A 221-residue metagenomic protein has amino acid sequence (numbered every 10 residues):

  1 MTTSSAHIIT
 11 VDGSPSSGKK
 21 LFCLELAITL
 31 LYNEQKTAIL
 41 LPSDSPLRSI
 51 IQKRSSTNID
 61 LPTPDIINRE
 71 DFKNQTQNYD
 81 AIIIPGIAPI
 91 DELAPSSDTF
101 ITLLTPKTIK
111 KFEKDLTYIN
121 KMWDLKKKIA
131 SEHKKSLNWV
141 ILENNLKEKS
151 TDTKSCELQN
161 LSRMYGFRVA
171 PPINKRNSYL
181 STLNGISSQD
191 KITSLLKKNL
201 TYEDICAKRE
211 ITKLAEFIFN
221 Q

Functional and structural regions predicted by a protein language model:
V11: Hydrophobic anchor at the beta1->P-loop junction of P-loop NTPases
S17-G18: Conserved glycine(s) of the Walker
F22: Hydrophobic positions on the alpha1 helix immediately C-terminal to the Walker A/P-loop
N33-I50: Short beta-strand-centered segment that lines the nucleotide-binding/catalytic pocket of NTP-utilizing
Q75-A94: Switch II (G3) loop of P-loop NTPases
P89-K110: Inter-motif core of Ras-like GTPase G domains
F112-W139, N144: Conserved C-terminal guanine-recognition region of P-loop GTPase G domains, centered on the G4
K147-D152, C156-I192: Beta-strand-loop-alpha "switch" segments that mediate conformational coupling across diverse proteins
